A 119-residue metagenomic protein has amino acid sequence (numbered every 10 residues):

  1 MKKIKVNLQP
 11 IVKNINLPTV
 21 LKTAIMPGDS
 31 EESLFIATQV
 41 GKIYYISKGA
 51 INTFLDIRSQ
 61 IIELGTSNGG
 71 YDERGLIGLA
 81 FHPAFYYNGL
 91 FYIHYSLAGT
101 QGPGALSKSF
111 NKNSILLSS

Functional and structural regions predicted by a protein language model:
M1-S119: Acidic, Gly/Ser/Thr-rich repeat motifs that build Ca2+-stabilized beta-propeller blades
